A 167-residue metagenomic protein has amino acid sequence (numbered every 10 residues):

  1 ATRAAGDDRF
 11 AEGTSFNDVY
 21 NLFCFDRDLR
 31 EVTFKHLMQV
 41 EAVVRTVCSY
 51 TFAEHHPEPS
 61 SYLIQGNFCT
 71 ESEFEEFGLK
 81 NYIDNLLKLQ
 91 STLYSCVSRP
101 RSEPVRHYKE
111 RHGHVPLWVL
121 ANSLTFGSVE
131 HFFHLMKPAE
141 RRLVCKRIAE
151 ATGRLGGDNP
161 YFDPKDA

Functional and structural regions predicted by a protein language model:
A1-A167: Long, contiguous internal "core" modules enriched in hydrophobic/ aromatic residues
